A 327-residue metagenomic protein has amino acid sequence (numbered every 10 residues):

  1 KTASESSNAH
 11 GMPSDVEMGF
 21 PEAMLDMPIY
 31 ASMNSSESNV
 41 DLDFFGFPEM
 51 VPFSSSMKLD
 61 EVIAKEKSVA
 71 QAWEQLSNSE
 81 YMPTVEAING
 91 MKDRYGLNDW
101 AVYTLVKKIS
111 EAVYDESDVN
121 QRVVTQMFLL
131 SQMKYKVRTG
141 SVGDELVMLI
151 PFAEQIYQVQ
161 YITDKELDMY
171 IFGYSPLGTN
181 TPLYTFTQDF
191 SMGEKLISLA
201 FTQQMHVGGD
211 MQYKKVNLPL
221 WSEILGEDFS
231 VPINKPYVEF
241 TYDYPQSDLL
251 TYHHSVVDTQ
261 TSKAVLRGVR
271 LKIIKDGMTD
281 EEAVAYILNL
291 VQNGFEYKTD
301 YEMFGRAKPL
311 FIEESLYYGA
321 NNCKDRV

Functional and structural regions predicted by a protein language model:
K1-V327: A structural boundary/capping signal
